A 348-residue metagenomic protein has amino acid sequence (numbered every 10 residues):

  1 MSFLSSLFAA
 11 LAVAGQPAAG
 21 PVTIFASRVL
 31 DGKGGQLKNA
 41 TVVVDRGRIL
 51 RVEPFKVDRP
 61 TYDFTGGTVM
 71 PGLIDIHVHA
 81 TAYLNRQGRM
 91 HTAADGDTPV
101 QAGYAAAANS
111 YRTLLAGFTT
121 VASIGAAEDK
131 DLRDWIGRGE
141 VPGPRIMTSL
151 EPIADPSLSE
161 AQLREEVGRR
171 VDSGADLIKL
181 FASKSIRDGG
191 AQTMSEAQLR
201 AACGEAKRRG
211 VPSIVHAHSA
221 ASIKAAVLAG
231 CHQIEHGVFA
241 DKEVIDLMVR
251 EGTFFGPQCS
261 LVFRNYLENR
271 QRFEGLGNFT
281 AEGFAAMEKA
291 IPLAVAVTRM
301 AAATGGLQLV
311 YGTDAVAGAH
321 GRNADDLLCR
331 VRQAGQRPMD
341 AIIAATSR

Functional and structural regions predicted by a protein language model:
L4-P21: Bacterial Sec-dependent signal peptides at the C-terminal "C-region" and cleavage site
G20, V29, K33-M70: Histidine-rich, glycine-flanked metal-binding segment
F64-R138, A197, A221, A226-A229: Metal-associated gating/positioning segment near the N- to mid-region
T81-G103, Y111, P142-G143, M147 (+2 more regions): Active-site gating loops and adjacent loop-to-helix segments of metal-dependent hydrolytic enzymes
T81-L84, V121-D131, K184-D188, H218-K224 (+3 more regions): Active-site environment of divalent metal-dependent phosphoester hydrolases
G103-D129, G143-I153, A175-S185, P212 (+2 more regions): Divalent metal-dependent hydrolysis catalytic cores, especially in the metallo-beta-lactamase
Q162-A182, G189-F255, N269-R272, L276-G277 (+1 more regions): Histidine/acidic residue-rich metal-binding segments in metalloenzymes
R208, F279-E282, A290-R348: His/Asp/Glu-enriched, well-ordered alpha-helical/loop segment that forms or immediately abuts the divalent-metal
